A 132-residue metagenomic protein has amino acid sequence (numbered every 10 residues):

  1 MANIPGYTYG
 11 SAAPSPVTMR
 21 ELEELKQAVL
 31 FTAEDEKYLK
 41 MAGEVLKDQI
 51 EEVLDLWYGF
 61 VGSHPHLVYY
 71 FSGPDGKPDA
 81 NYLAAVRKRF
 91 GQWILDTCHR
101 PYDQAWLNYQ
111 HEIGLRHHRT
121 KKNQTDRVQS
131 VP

Functional and structural regions predicted by a protein language model:
A2-F60: Intrinsically disordered, low-complexity terminal regulatory regions
L25, I50-P132: Heme-based O2/NO sensor domains and their adjacent alpha-helical segments, primarily globin folds but also including
